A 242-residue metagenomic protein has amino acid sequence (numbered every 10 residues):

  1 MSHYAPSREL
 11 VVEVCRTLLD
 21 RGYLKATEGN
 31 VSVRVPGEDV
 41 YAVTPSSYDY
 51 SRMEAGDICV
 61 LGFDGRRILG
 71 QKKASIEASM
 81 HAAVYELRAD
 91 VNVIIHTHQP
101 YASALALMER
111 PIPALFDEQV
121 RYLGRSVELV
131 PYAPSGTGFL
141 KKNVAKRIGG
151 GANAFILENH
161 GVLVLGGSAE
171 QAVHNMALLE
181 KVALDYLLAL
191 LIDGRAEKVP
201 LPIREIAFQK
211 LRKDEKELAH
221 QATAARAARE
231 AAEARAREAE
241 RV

Functional and structural regions predicted by a protein language model:
M1-V242: Glycine-rich flexible loops
